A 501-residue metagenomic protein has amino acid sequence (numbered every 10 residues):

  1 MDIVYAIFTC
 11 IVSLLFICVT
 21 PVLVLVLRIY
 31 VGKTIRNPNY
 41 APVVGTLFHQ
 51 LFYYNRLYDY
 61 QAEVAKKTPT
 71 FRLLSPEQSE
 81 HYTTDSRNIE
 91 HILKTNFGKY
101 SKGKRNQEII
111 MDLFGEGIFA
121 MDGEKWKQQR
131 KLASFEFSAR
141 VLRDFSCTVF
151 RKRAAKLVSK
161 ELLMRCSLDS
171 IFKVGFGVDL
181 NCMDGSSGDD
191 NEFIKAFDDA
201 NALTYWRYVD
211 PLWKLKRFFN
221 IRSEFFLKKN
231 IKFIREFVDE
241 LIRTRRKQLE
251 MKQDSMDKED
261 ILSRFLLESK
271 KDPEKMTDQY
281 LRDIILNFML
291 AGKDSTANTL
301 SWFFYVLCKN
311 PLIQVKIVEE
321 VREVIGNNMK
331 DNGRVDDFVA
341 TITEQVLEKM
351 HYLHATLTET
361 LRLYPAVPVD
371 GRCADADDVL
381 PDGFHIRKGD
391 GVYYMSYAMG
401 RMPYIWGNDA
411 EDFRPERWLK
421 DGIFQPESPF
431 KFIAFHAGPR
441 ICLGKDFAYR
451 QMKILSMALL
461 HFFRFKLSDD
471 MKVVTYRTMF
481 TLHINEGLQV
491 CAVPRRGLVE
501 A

Functional and structural regions predicted by a protein language model:
D2-C18, L74-H81, V141-V149, K156-K173 (+9 more regions): Cytochrome P450
D2-E124, Q128, C147, R151-A155 (+3 more regions): N-terminal membrane-proximal hinge/A-helix region immediately C-terminal to the signal-anchor transmembrane segment
L47-T68, F233-E236, E240, R334-D382: Conserved cytochrome P450 K-helix E-x-x-R motif and the immediately C-terminal K′/meander segment
F135, W418-M452, R477-T478: Cytochrome P450 heme-thiolate "Cys pocket" and heme-binding signature region
S138-R140, N201-A202, K229-L300, N327-V346 (+4 more regions): Conserved cytochrome P450 catalytic core segment spanning the I/J/K helices
S167, I171, G175, I231-V238 (+6 more regions): Central I-helix of cytochrome P450 enzymes
P311-Q314, V392, K445-H483: Cytochrome P450 heme-binding "Cys pocket" and the immediately downstream C-terminal segment
Y394-I423: Conserved cytochrome P450 K-helix/beta-meander segment immediately N-terminal to the heme-binding cysteine loop
